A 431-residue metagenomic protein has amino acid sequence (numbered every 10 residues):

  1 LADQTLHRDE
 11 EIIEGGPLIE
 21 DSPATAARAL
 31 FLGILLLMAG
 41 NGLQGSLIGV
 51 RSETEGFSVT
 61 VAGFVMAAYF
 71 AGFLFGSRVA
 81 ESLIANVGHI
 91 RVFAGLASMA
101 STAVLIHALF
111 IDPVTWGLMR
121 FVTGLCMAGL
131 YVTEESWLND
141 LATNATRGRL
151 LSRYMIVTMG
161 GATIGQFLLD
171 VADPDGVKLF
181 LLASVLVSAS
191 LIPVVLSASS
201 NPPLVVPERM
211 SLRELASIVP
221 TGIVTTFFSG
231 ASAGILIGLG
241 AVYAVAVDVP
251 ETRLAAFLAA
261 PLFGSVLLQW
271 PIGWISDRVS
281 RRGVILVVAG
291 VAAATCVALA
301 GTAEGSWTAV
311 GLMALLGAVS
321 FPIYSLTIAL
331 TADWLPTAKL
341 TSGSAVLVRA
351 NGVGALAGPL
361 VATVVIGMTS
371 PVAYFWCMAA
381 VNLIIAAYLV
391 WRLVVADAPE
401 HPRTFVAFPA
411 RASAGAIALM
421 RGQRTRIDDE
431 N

Functional and structural regions predicted by a protein language model:
L1-S22, P202-L212, R392-N431: Intrinsic disorder in cytosolic terminal tails and internal cytosolic loops of multi-pass membrane transporters
D21-F70, V219-T225, G234-Y243, V247 (+1 more regions): Helix-loop boundary and gating motifs at the non-cytosolic
I48, G129-A142, F321-P336: Intracellular juxtamembrane helix-capping segments at the cytosolic ends of symmetry-related transmembrane helices
V59-T60, N144-Y154, E251-T252, L335-L347: Loop-to-transmembrane helix entry/capping segments in MFS-fold secondary transporters and related SLC/MFSD carriers
G76-G88, D173, L268-S280, I366: Helix-to-loop junctions at the C-terminal end of transmembrane segments in multipass secondary transporters
R91-L105, S184, G283-V297, A379: Structural signature of the two symmetry-related core transmembrane helices
F121-I156: Cytoplasmic helix-loop-helix junction between adjacent transmembrane helices in 12-TM secondary transporters
L169-D170, S184-L204, I385-L393: C-terminal membrane-cytosol helix-exit motif in multi-pass small-molecule transporters
